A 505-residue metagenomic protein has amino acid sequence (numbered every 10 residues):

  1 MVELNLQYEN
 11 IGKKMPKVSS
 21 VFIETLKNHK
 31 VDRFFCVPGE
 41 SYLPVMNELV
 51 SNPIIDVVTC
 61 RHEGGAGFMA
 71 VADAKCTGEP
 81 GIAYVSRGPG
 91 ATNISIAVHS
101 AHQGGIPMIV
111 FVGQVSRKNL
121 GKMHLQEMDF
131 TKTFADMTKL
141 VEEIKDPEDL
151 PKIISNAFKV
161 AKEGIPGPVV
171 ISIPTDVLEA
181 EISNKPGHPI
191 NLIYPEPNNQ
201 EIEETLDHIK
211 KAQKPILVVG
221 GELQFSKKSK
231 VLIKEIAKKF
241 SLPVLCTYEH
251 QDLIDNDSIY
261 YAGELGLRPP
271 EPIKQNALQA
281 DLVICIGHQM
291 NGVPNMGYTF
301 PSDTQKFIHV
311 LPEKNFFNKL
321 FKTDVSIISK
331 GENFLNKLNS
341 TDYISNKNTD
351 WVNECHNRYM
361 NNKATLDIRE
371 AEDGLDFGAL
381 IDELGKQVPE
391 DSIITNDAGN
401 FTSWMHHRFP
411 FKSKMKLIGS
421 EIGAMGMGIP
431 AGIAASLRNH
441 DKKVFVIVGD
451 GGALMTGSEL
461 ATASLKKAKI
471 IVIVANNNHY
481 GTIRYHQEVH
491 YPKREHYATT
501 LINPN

Functional and structural regions predicted by a protein language model:
V2-M15, E148, D207, S302-A398: Phosphate/pyrophosphate-binding active-site segments
K14-H99, Q103-G104: N-terminal cofactor/phosphate-binding cores enriched in small/glycine residues, especially glycine-rich loops such as
S19-H29, V37-E40, V45-N52, H356-A435 (+1 more regions): Active-site diphosphate/adenylate-binding microenvironment
D32-R33, V71, K75-V112, A135-G187 (+7 more regions): Structural signature of the thiamine diphosphate
C36-G39, V57-F68, A83-G90, K145-D146 (+5 more regions): Active-site nucleophile and cofactor-binding loops and adjacent substrate-binding regions of central metabolic enzymes
F111, L120-Q126, L267, N318-L320 (+3 more regions): Thiamine diphosphate
V112-K152, H250-E354, V472, Q487 (+2 more regions): Glycine-rich, acidic loop regions that bind phosphate or pyrophosphate groups
G221-I308, P410-K442, L454-S458, V489 (+1 more regions): Glycine-rich, anion-gripping cofactor-binding loops and their flanking helix/strand elements in enzyme active sites
